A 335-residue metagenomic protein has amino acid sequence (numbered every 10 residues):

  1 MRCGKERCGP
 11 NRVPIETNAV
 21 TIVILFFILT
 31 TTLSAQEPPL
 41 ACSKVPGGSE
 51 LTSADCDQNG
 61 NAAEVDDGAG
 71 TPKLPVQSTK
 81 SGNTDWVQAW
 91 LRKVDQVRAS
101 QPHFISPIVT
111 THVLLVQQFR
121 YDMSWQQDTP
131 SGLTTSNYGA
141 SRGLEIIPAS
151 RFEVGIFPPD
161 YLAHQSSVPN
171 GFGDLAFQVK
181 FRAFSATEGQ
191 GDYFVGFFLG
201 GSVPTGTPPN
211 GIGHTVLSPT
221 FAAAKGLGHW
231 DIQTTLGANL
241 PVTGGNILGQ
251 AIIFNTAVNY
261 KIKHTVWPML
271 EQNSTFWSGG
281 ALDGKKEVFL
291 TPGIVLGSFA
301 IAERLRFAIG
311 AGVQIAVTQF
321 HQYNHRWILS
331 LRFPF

Functional and structural regions predicted by a protein language model:
M1-K5, I28, L305: Exposed boundary/loop context
M1-T17: N-terminal secretory signal peptides that target proteins for export/translocation
R2, V20-T21, E37: N-terminal hydrophobic targeting signals that begin at the initiator methionine
R7, S34-Q36: A secondary-structure micro-motif
V13, I24-L25, P38: Short non-domain terminal segments
N18-T31: Bacterial N-terminal signal peptides
Q36-F335: Transmembrane beta-barrel domains of Gram-negative outer membranes and organellar outer membranes
